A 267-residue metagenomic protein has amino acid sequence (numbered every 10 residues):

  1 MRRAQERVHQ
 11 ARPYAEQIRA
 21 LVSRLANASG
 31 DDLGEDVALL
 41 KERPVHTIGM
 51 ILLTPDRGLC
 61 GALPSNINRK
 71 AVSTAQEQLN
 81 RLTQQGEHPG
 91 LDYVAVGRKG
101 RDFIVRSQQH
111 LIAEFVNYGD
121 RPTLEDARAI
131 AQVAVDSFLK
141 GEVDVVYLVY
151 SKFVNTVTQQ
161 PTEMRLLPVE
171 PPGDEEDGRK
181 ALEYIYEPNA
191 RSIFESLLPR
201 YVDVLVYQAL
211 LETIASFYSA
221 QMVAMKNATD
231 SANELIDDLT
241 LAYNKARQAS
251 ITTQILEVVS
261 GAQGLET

Functional and structural regions predicted by a protein language model:
M1-T267: C-terminal beta-strand-loop-alpha-helix "lid" module of Rossmann-like NAD(P)-dependent dehydrogenases
